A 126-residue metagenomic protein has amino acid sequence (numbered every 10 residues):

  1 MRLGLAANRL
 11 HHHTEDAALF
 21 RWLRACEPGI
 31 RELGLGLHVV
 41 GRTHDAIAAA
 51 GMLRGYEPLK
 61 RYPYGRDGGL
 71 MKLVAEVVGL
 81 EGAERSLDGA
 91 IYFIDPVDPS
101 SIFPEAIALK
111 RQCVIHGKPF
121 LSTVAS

Functional and structural regions predicted by a protein language model:
L3-A18, P96-P99: Short, glycine-rich nucleotide/cofactor-binding loops
L5, H38-V40, K60, Y92 (+1 more regions): General beta-strand structural signal in soluble alpha/beta enzymes
H12-L37: Glycine-rich, flexible N-terminal cofactor/catalytic loop recognition
G34-T43, I47: Short internal beta-strands
R42-H44, D95-P96, A125-S126: Short, ordered loop/turn segments at secondary-structure junctions
L53-R66: Short hydrophobic/aromatic-enriched beta-strand-loop microsegments
R66-Q112: Mid-chain, well-packed structural core segment of small domains
K110-S126: Short, acidic/small-residue loops that bind anionic groups at enzyme active sites
